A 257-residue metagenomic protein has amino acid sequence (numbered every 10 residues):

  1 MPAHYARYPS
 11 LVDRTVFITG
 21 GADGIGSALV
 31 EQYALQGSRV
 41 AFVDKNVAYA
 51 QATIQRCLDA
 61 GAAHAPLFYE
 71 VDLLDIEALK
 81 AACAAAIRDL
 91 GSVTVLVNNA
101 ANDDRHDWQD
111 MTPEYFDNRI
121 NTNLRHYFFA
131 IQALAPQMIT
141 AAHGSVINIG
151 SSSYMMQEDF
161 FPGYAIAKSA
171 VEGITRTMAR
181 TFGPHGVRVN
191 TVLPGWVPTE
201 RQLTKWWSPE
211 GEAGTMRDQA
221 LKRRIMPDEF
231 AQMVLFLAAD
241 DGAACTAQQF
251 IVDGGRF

Functional and structural regions predicted by a protein language model:
M1-Y8, M156, L235, T246-F257: Short C-terminal tail/terminal secondary-structure segment of NAD(P)H-dependent dehydrogenase/reductase domains
A22-D23: Conserved glycine-rich cofactor-binding loop
D107-I120, T215: Substrate-binding pocket helix/loop in short-chain dehydrogenase/reductase
M111, Q157-A165, T177: Active-site loop-to-helix junction immediately N-terminal to the catalytic Tyr of the SDR YXXXK motif in Rossmann-fold
I131, A167, T175: Active-site helix of classical SDR
I131, R223-V252: C-terminal substrate-recognition "lid" of short-chain dehydrogenase/reductases
P136, R180-P184, A243: Alpha-helical segment proximal to the catalytic Tyr-Lys
